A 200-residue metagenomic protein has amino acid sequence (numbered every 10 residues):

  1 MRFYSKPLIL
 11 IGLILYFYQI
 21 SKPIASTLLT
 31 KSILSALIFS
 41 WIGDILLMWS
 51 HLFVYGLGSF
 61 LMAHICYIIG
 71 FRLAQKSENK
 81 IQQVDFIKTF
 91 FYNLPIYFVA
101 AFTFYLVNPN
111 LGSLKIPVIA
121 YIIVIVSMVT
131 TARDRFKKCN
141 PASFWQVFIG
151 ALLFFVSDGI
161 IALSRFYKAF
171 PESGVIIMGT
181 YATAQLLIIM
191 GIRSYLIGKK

Functional and structural regions predicted by a protein language model:
M1-K200: Polytopic alpha-helical membrane-helix bundles and their juxtamembrane interface segments in multi-pass membrane
